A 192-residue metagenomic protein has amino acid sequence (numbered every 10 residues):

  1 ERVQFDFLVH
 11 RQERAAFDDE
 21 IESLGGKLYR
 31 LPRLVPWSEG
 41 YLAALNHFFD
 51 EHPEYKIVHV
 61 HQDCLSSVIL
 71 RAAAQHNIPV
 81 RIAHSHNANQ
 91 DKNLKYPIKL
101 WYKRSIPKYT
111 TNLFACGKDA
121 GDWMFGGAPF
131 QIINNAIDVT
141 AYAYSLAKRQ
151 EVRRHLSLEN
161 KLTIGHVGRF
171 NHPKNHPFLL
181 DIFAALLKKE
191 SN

Functional and structural regions predicted by a protein language model:
R2-D6, E159-K161, H176-N192: A conserved nucleotide-sugar
R2-G40, F48: N-terminal strand-loop element at the rim of the active site of nucleotide-sugar-dependent glycosyltransferases
L45, A143-L158: A short helix/loop element that forms part of the nucleotide-sugar donor recognition site in Leloir-type
F48-K56, L158: Glycine-rich phosphate-binding loop signature in dinucleotide/nucleotide-binding domains
V60-S66, S85: Short His-centered aromatic/hydrophobic patch
Q75, I82-A115, M124-F125: A conserved, positively charged/aromatic
D119, A136: Carbohydrate-associated surface elements
V167-N171, L186: Short donor-sugar binding/catalytic loops of nucleotide-sugar-dependent glycosyltransferases, especially enzymes
